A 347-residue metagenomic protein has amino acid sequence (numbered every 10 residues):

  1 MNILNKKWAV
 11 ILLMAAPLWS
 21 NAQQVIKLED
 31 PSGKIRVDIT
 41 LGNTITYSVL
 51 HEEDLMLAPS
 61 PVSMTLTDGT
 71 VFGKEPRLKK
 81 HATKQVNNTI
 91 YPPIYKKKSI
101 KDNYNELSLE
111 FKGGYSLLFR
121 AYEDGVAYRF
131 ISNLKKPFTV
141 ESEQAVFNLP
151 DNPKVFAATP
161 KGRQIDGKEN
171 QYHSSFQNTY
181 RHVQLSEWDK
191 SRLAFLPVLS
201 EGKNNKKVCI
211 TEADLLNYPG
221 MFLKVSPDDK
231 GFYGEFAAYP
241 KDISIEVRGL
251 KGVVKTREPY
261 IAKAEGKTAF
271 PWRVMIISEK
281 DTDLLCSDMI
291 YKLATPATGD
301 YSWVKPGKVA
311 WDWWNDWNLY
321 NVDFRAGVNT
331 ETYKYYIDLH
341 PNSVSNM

Functional and structural regions predicted by a protein language model:
M1-V25: Bacterial Sec-dependent N-terminal signal peptides
K6-A9, A15, Y218, E246 (+5 more regions): A generic signature of intrinsically disordered, low-complexity regions enriched in glycine/proline and charged/polar
A9, S20, D189, P219 (+3 more regions): Short linear interaction motif-like sites in intrinsically disordered regions of transcription factors
A22, E143-N148, P197, A310-D312 (+2 more regions): Small-side-chain structural scaffolding
V25-I290: N-terminal accessory beta-strand-rich subdomains and adjacent acidic, glycine-rich linkers that precede catalytic cores
I261, E265-S345: An acidic-aromatic substrate-binding cleft motif
